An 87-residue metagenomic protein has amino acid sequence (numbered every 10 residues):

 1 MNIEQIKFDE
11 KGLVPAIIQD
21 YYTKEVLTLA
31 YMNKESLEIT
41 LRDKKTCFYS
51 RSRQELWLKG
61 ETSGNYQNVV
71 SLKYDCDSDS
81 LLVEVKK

Functional and structural regions predicted by a protein language model:
M1-K87: Flexible "arm" and connector segments at domain edges
